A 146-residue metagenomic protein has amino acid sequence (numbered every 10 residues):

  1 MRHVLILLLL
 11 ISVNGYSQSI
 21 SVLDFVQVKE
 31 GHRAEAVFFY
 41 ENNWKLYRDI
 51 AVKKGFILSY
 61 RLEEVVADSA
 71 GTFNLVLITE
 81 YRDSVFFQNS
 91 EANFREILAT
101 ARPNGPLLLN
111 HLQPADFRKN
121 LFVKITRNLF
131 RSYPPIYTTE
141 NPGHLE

Functional and structural regions predicted by a protein language model:
H3-V13: Sec-dependent N-terminal signal peptides
G15-S17: Boundary at the C-terminal end of the N-terminal hydrophobic targeting segment
S19-L23, N74-V76: Intrinsic-disorder/low-complexity, polar/charged segments enriched in Ser/Thr/Lys/Arg/Asp/Glu/Gln
L23-L58: N-terminal targeting signals for Sec/Tat export/insertion, comprising classic cleavable signal peptides
K29, R33-V37, A70-G71, E80 (+1 more regions): Solvent-exposed, acidic/flexible segments
L46-L58, I78-S132, H144-L145: An amphipathic, aromatic/His-enriched active-site/gating alpha helix that lines ligand/cofactor pockets
I57-I78: Acidic helix-start/capping segments at beta-turn-to-alpha-helix junctions
Y137-P142: Extended amphipathic alpha-helical interaction segments
